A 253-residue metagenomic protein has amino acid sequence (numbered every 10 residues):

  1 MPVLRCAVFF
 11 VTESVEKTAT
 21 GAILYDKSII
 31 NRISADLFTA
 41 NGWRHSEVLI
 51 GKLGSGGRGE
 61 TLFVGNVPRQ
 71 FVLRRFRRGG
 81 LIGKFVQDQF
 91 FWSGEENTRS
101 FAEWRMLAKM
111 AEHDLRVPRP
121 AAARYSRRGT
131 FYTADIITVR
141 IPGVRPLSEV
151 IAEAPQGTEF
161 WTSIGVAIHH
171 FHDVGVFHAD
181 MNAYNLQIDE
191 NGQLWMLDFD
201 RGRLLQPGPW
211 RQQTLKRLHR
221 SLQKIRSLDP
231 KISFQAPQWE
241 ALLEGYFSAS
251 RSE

Functional and structural regions predicted by a protein language model:
V8-L49: Juxta-kinase regulatory segment immediately upstream of eukaryotic protein kinase catalytic domains
T39-V144, H169, D173: Conserved ATP-binding subdomain of kinase catalytic cores across diverse folds
A134-V139, Q193-F199: A short beta-strand motif that forms the metal-chelation/ATP-contact edge of phosphoryl-transfer active sites
P146-A154: AlphaC helix of the protein kinase catalytic domain
E159-A167: Conserved alphaE helix
F177: Conserved catalytic-core element of eukaryotic-like protein kinases
M181-I188: Hydrophobic residue at the +6 position relative to the catalytic HRD Asp in the kinase catalytic loop
W195-E253: C-lobe/activation-segment region of protein kinase-like
